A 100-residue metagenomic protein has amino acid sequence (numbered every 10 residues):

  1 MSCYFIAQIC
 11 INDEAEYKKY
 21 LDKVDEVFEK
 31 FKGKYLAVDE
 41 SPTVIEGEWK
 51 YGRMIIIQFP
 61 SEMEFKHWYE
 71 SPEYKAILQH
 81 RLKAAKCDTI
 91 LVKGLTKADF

Functional and structural regions predicted by a protein language model:
M1-M54, F59-E70, Y74, K93-F100: Short S/T/G/P-rich N-terminal loop/turn motif that feeds into the first structured element of a domain
K66, E73-I90: C-terminal structural segments of small proteins and small subunits
